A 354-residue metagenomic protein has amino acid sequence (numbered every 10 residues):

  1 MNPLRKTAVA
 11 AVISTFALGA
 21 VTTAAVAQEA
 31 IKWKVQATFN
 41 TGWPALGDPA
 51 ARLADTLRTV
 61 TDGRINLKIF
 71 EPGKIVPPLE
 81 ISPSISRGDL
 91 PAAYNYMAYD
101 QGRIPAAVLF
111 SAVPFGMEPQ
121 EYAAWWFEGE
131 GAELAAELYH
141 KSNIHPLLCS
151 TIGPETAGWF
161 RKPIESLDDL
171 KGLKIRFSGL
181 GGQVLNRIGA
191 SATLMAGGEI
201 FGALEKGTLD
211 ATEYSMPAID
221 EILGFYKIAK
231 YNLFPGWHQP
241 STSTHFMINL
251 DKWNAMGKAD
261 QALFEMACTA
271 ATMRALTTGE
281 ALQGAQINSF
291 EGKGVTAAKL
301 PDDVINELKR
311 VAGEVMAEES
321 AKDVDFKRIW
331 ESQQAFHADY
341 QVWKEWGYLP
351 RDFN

Functional and structural regions predicted by a protein language model:
M1-V12: Bacterial N-terminal signal peptides that target proteins for export
T7, G19-V21, A93: Low-complexity, intrinsically disordered/propeptide-like segments
V12-I13, Q28-Y122, E133-N354: N-terminal secretory/targeting leader peptides
T15-A25: C-terminal segment of classical bacterial N-terminal signal peptides
T22, E130-L134: Transmembrane alpha-helix boundary/anchor motif
